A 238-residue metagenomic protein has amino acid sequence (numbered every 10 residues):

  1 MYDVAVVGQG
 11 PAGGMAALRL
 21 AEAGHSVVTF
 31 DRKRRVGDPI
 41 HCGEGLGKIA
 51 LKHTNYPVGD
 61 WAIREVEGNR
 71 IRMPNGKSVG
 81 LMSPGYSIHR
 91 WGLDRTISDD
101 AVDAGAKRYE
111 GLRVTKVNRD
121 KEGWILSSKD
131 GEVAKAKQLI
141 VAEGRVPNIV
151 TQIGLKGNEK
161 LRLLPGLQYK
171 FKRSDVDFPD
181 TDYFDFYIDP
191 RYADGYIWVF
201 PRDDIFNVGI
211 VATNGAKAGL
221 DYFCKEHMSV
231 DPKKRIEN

Functional and structural regions predicted by a protein language model:
M1-A12: Beta1/beta-strand and adjacent pyrophosphate-binding region of the FAD-binding site in flavoprotein oxidoreductases
Y2, G24, A136-K137: Short, well-ordered alpha-helix to beta-strand connector turns
A5, L18-I40: Glycine-rich FAD pyrophosphate-binding loop
Q9, D100-P232: Predominantly flavin-linked oxidoreductase catalytic cores and closely associated redox partners
A12, R35, V146: Conserved Rossmann-like nucleotide-cofactor binding loop
G47-D100: A conserved beta-strand/loop capping segment in the N-terminal third of enzymes that catalyze redox or closely related
E65, P232-N238: Flavin (FAD/FMN) cofactor-binding core of flavoprotein oxidoreductases
R95, E110-L112, E237-N238: Short loop/edge segments at beta-strand edges and connector loops that shape dinucleotide/nucleotide cofactor-binding
